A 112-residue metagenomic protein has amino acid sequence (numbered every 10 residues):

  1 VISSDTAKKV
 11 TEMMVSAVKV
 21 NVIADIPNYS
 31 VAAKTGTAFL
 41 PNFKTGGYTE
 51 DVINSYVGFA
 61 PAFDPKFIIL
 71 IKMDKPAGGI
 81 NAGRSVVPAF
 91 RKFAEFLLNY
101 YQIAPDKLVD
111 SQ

Functional and structural regions predicted by a protein language model:
D5-Q102: Active-site beta-strand/loop architecture of penicillin-binding DD-peptidases
N28, I103-Q112: Acidic/histidine-enriched alpha-helical segments
